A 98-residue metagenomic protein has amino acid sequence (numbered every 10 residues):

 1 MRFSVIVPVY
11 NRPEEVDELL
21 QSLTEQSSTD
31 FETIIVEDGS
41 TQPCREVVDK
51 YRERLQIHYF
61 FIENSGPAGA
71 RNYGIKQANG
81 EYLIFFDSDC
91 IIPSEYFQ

Functional and structural regions predicted by a protein language model:
M1-E25: N-proximal low-complexity "stem/linker" segments adjacent to membrane-targeting elements
N11, L23, D38-S40, S65 (+1 more regions): Conserved short acidic donor-positioning loop in nucleotide-sugar-dependent glycosyltransferases
L20-F61: Acidic donor-binding segment of Leloir-type glycosyltransferases
P43, C90-Q98: Acidic donor-binding/catalytic loop of UDP-sugar-dependent glycosyltransferases, especially processive GT2
I62-A78: Glycine-rich, basic loop-to-helix element that forms the pyrophosphate-binding segment of sugar-nucleotide handling
G80, S88-C90: Short acidic donor-binding/metal-coordinating loop in glycosyltransferase active sites
L83: Short aromatic/hydrophobic "clamp" motif used to bind/position activated sugar donors
